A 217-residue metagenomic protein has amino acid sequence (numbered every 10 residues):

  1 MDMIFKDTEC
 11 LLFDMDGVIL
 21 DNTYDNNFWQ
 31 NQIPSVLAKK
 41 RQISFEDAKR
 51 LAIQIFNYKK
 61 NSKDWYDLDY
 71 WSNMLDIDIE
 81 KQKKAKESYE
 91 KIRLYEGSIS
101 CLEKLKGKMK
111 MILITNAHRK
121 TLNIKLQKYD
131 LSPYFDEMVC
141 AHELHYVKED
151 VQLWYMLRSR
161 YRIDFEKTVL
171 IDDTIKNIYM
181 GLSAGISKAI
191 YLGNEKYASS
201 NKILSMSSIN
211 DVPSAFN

Functional and structural regions predicted by a protein language model:
M1-L11, E103, H118-R119, N123-N217: Asp-based, Mg2+/Mn2+-dependent phosphohydrolase catalytic module
I4-S100: N-terminal helical cap/lid subdomain that shapes the substrate entry/recognition surface in HAD-like hydrolases
L11, I79-R93, S98-Y129, V139-A141: Substrate-recognition element of Asp-dependent hydrolases with the DxDx(T/V) motif
D21, L113-T115, Y191: Hydrophobic residues in well-ordered beta-strands that form the structural core
